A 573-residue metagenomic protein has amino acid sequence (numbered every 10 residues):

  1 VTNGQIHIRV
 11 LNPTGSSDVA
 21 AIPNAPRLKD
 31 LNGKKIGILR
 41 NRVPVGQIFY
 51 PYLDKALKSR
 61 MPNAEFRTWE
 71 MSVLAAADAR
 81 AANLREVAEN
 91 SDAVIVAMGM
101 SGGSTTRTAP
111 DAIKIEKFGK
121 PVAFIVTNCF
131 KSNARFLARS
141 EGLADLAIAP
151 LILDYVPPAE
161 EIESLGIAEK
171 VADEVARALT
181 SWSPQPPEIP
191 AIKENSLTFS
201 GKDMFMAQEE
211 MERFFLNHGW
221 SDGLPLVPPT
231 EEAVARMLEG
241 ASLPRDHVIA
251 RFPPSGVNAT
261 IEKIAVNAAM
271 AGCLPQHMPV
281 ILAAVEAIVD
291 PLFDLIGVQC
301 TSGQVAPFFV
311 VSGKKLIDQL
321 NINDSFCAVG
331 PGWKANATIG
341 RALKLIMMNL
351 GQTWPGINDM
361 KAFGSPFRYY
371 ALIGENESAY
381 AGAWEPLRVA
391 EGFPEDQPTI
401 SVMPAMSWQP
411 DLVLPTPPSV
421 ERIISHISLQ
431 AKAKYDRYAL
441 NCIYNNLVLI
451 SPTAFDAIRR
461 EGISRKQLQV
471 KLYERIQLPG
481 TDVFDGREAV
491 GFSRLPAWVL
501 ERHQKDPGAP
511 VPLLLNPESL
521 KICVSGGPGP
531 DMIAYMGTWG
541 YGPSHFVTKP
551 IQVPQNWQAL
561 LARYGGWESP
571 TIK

Functional and structural regions predicted by a protein language model:
T2-L31, L429: Short N-terminal or domain-adjacent regulatory/targeting segments
A20-A21, V73-R85: Structural motif
K34, I38-A64: Glycine-rich phosphate/diphosphate-binding loop of Rossmann-like nucleotide-binding domains
S59-V73, D145-L153: Short beta-strand elements in bilobed, periplasmic/extracellular small-molecule ligand-binding domains
S104-E116: Short Gly/Thr/Asp-enriched flexible loops that form oxyanion-binding sites at enzyme active sites
I113, N195-K573: Non-transmembrane, aqueous-exposed alpha-helical and coiled segments at domain scale
K117, K131-A144: Active-site-proximal loop->helix
I152-P187: A charged, well-structured terminal subsegment
